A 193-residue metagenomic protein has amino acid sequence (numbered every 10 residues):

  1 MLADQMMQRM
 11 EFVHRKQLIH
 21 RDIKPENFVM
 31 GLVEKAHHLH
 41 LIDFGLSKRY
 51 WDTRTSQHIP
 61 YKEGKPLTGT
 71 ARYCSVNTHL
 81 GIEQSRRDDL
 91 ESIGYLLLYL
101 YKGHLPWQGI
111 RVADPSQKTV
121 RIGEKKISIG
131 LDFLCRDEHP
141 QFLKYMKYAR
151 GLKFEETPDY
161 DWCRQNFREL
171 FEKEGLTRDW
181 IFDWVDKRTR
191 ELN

Functional and structural regions predicted by a protein language model:
L2-A3: Activation segment signature within eukaryotic-like protein kinase domains
M6-V13: Conserved hydrophobic alpha-helix
H14-L32: Catalytic-loop of the protein kinase fold
G31-T68: Activation segment/activation loop of eukaryotic-type protein kinase catalytic domains
V33, V76-R136: Conserved C-lobe activation region of Hanks-type protein kinase-like domains
T55-Q57, L67-I82: Protein kinase subdomain VIII
R150-R178: Terminal C-lobe "cap" of eukaryotic-type protein kinase domains
G175-N193: Regulatory extensions appended to serine/threonine kinase catalytic cores
